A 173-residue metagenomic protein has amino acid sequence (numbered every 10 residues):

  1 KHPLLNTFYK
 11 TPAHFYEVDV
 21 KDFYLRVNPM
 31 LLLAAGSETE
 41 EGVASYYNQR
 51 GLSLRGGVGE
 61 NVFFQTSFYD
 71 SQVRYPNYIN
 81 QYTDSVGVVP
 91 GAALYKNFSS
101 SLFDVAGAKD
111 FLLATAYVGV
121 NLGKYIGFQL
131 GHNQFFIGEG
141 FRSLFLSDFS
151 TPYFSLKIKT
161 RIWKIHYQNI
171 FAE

Functional and structural regions predicted by a protein language model:
K1-E173: Outer-membrane beta-barrel channel domains
